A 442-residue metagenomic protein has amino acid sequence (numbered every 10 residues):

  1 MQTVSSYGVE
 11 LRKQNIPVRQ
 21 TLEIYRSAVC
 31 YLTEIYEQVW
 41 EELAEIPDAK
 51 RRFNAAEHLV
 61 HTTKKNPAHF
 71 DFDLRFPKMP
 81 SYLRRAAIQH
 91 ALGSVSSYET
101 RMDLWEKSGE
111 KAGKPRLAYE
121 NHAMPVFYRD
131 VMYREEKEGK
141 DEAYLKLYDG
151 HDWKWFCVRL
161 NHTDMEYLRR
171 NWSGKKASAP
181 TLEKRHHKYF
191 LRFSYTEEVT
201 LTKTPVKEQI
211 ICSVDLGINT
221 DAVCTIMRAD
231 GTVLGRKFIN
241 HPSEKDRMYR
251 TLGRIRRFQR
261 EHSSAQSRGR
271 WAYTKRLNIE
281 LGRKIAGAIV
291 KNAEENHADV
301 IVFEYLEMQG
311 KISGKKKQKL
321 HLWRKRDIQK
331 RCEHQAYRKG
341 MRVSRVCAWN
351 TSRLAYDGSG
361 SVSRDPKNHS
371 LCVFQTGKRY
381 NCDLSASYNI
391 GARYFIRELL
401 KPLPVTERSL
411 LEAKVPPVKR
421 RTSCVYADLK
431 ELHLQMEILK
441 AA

Functional and structural regions predicted by a protein language model:
M1-A442: Nucleic-acid substrate recognition interfaces
